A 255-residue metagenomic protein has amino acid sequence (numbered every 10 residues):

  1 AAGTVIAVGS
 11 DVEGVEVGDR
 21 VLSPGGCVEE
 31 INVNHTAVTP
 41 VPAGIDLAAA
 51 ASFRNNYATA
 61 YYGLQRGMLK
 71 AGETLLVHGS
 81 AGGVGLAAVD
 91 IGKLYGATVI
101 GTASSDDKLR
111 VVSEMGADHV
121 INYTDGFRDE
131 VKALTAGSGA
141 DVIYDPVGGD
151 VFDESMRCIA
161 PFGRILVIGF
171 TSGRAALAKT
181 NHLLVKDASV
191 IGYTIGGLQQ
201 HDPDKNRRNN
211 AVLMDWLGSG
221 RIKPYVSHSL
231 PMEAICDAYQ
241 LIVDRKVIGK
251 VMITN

Functional and structural regions predicted by a protein language model:
A1-C27: Glycine-rich beta-strand-centered segment in the early N-terminal region that forms part of a ligand/cofactor-binding
P24, A43-R66, H78-A81, A87 (+1 more regions): A glycine-rich, Thr/Ser-enriched phosphate-binding loop motif common to dinucleotide/cofactor-binding enzymes
P24-A37: A structural motif shared across PLP-dependent enzymes of the aminotransferase-like
Q65-L69, L134-G137: Glycine-rich helix-loop-beta junction characteristic of Rossmann-like nucleotide cofactor-binding loops
V77, K93-E154, D202-R208: Adenosine-nucleotide cofactor-binding segment
D150-I222, T254-N255: Glycine-rich phosphate-binding loop and adjacent beta-alpha segment of Rossmann(oid) nucleotide-cofactor-binding
M214, S219-H228, C236-N255: C-terminal capping/lid region of NAD(P)-dependent oxidoreductase domains
